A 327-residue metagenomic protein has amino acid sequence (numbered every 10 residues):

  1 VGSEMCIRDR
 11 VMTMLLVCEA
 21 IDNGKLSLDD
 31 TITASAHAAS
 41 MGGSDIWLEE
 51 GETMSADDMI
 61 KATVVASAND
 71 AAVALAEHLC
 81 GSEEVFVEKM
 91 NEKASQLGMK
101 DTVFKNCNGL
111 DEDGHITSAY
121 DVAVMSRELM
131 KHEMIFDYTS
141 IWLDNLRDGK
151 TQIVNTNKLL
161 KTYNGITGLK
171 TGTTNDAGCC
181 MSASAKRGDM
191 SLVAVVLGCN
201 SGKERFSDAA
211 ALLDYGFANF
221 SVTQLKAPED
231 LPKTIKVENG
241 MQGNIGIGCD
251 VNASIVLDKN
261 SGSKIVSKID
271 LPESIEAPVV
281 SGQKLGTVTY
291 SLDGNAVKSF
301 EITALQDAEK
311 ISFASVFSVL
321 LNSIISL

Functional and structural regions predicted by a protein language model:
V1-G2, V279: Short, surface-exposed loop and linker segments with low hydrophobicity and enrichment for Pro/Ser/Thr
S3-E4, R8-Y120, V124-E133: Active-site-adjacent loops and short helices of periplasmic peptidoglycan-processing enzymes
M99-V103, D111-L327: Domain-terminus/edge residues, biased toward the C-terminal soluble/receptor-binding domains of extracytoplasmic
